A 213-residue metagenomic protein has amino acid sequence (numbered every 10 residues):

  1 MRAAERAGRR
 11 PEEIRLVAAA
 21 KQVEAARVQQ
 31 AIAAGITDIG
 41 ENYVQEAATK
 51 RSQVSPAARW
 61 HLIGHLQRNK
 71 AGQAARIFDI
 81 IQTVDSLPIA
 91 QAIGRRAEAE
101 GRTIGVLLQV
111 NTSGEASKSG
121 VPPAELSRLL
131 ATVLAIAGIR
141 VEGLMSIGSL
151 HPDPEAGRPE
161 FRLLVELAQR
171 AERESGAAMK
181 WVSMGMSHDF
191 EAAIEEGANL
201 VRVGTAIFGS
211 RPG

Functional and structural regions predicted by a protein language model:
M1-H188, I194-E196, F208-S210: Conserved alpha/beta-domain cores
V203, F208-G213: Short C-terminal tail/terminal secondary-structure segment of NAD(P)H-dependent dehydrogenase/reductase domains
